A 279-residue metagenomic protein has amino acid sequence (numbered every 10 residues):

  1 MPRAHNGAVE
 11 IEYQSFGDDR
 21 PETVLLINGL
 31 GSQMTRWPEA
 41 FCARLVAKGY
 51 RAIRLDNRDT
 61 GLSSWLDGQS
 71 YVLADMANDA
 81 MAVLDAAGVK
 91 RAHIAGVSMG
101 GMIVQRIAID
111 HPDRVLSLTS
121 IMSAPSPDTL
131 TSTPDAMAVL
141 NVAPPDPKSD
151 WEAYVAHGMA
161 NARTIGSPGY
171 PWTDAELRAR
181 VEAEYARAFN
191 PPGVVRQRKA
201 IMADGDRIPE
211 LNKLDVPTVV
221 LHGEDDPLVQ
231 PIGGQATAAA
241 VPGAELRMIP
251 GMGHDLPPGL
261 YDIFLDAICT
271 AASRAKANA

Functional and structural regions predicted by a protein language model:
G7-W65: Conserved HGGG/HGGXW glycine-rich cap/lid loop of the alpha/beta-hydrolase fold
D59-A95: Active-site loop/oxyanion-hole signature of alpha/beta-hydrolase fold enzymes
R91-L130: Conserved hydrolase catalytic core segment
S117-S149: Flexible "cap/lid" loop of the alpha/beta hydrolase fold
E152-R196: Conserved alpha/beta-hydrolase catalytic His-Asp/Glu region
L214, V220-H222: Short beta-strand/loop motif that positions the catalytic acidic residue of the alpha/beta-hydrolase fold
D225-V229: Acidic catalytic loop of the alpha/beta-hydrolase fold
A244-A279: Catalytic active-site module of serine/aspartate enzymes centered on a nucleophile-bearing elbow/loop
